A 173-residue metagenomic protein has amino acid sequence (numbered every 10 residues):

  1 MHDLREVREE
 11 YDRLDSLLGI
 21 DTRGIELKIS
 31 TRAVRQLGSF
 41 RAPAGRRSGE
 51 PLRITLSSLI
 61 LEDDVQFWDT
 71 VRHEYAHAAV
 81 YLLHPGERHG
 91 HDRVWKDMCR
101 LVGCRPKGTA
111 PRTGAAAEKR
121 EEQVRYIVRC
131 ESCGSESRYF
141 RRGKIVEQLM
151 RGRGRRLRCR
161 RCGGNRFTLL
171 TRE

Functional and structural regions predicted by a protein language model:
M1-D69, A78-E173: Active-site-proximal or metal-binding-adjacent scaffold patches in catalytic folds
E74: Walker B catalytic acidic pair
